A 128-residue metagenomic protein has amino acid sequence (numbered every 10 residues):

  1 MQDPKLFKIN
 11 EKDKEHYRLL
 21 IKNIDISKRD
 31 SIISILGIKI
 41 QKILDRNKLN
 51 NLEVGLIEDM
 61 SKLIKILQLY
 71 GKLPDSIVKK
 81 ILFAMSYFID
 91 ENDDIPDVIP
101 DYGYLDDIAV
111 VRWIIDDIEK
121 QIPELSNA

Functional and structural regions predicted by a protein language model:
M1-V78, L82, D116-A128: Terminal, membrane-proximal amphipathic helices and intrinsically disordered targeting/regulatory segments
F83-P123: Amphipathic alpha-helical binding modules
